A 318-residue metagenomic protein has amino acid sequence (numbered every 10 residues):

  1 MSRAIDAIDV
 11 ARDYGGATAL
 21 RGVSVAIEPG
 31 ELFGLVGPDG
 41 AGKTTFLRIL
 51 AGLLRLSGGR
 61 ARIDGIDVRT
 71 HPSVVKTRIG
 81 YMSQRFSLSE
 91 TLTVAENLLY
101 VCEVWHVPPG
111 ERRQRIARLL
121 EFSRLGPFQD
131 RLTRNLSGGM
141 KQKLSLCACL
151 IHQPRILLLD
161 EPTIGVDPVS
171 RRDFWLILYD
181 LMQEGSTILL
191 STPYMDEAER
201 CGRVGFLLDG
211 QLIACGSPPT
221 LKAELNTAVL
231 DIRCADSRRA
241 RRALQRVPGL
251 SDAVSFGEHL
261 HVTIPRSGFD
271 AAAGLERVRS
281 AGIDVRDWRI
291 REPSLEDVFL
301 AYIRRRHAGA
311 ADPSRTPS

Functional and structural regions predicted by a protein language model:
G59-D67, V74-V75: Conserved ABC transporter NBD signature motif
T91, L132-L136: Conserved ABC ATPase signature
L99, E103, P108-F128: Conserved ABC ATPase "signature" region
L157-D160: Catalytic Walker B motif of ABC-type/P-loop ATPase nucleotide-binding domains
T227-R306: Short, charged/small-residue-rich alpha-helical element at the C-terminal edge of ABC transporter nucleotide-binding
